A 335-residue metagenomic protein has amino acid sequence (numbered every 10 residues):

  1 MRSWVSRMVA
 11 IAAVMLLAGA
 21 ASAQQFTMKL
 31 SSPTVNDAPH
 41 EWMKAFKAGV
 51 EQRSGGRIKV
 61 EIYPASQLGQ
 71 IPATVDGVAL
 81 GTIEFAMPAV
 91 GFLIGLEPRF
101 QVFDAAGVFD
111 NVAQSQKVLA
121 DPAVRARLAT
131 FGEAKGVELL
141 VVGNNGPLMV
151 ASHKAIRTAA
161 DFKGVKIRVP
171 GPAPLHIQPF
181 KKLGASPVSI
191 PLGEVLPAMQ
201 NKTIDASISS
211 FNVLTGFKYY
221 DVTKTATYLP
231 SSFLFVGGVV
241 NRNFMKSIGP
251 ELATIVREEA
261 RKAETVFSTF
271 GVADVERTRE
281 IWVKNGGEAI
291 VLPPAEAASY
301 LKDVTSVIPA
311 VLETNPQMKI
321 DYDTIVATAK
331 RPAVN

Functional and structural regions predicted by a protein language model:
M1, A23-Q24: Absolute protein N-terminus
M1-A10: Bacterial N-terminal signal peptides that target proteins for export
L16-A23: Sec/Tat signal peptide C-region and signal peptidase I cleavage site
Q24-S115, A123-N335: N-terminal secretory/targeting leader peptides
L119: An acidic, glycine-rich surface segment that forms the CoA-thioester-binding/catalytic face of crotonase-fold enzymes
